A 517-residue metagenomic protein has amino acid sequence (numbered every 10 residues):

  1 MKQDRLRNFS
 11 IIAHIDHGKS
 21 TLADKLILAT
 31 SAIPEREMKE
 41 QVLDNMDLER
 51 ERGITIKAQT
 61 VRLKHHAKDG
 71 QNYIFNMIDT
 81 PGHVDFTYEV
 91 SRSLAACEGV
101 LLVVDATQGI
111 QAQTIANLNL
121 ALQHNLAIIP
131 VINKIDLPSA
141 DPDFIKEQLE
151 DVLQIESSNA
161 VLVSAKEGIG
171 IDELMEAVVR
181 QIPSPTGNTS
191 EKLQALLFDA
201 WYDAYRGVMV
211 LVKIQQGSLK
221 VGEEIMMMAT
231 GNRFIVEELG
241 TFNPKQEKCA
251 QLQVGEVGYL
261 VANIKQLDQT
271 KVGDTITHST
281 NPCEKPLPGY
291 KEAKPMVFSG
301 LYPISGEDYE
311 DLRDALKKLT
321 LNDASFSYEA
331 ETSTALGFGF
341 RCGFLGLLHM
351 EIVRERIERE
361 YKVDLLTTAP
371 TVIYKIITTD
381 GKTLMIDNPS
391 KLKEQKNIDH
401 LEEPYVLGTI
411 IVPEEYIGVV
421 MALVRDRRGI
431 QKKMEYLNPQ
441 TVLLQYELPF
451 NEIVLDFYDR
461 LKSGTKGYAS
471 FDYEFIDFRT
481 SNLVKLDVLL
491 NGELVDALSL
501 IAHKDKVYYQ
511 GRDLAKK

Functional and structural regions predicted by a protein language model:
M1-K517: Structural and coupling elements of P-loop NTPases
